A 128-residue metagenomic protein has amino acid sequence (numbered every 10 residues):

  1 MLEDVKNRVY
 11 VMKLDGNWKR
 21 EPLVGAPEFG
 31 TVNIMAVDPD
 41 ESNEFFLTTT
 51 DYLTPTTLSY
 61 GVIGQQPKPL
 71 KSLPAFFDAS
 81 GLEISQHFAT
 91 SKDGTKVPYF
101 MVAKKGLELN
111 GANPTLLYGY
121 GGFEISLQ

Functional and structural regions predicted by a protein language model:
M1-Y118, G122-Q128: Peripheral, non-catalytic segments that deliver or gate enzyme domains
